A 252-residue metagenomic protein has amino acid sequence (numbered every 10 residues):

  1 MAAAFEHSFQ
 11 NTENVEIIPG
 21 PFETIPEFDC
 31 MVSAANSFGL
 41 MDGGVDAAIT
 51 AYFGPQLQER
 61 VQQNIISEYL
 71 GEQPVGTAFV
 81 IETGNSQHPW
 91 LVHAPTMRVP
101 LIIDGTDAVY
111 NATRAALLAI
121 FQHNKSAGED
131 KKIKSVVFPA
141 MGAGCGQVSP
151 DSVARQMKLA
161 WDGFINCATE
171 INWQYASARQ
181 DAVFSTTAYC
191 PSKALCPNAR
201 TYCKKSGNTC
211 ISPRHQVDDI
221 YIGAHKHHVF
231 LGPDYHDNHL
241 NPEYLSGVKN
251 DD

Functional and structural regions predicted by a protein language model:
M1-D252: Macrodomain-like recognition of ADP-ribose-binding/processing modules
